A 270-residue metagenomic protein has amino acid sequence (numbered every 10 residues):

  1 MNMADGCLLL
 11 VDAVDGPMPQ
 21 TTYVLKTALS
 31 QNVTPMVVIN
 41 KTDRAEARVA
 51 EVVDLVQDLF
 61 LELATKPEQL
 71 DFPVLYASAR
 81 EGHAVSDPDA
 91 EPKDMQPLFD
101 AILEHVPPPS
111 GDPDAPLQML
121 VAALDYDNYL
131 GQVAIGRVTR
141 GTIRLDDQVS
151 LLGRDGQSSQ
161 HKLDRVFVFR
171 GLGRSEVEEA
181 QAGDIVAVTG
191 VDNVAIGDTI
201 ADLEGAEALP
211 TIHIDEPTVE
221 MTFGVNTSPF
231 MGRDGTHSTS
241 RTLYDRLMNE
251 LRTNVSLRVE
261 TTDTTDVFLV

Functional and structural regions predicted by a protein language model:
M1-V270: Structural and coupling elements of P-loop NTPases
